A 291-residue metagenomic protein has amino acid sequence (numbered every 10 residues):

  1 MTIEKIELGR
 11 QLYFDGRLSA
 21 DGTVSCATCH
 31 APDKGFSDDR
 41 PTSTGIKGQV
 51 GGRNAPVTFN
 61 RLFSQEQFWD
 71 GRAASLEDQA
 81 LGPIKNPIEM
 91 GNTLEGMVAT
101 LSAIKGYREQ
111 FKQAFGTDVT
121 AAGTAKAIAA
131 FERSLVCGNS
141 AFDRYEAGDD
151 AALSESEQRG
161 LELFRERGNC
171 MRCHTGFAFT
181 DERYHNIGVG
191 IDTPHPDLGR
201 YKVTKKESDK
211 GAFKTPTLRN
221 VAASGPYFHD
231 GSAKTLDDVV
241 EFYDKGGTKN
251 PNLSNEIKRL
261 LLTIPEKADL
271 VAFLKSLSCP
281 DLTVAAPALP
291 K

Functional and structural regions predicted by a protein language model:
M1-K291: Periplasmic c-type cytochrome electron-transfer domains
